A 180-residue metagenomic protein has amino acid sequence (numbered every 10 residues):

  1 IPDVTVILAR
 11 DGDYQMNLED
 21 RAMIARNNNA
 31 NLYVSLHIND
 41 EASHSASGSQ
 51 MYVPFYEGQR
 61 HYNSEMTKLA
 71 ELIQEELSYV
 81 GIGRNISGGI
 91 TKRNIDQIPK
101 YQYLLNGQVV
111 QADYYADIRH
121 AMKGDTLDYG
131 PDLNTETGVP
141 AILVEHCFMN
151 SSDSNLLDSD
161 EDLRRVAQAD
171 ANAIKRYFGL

Functional and structural regions predicted by a protein language model:
I1-L180: Active-site-proximal helix/loop segments of hydrolytic enzymes
